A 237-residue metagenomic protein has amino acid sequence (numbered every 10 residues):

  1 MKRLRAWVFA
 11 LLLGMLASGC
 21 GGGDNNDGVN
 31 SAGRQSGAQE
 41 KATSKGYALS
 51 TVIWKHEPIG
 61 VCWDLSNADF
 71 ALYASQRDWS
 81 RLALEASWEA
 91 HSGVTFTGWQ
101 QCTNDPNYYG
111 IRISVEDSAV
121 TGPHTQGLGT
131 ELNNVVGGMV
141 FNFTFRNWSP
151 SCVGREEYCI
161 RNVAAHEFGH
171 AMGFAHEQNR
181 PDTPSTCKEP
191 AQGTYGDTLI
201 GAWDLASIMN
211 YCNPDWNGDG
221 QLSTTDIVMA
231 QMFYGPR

Functional and structural regions predicted by a protein language model:
M1-V8: Bacterial N-terminal signal peptides that target proteins for export
L16-G19: C-terminal motif of bacterial Sec signal peptides marking the signal peptidase cleavage site
G21-R237: Zinc-dependent metalloendopeptidases
